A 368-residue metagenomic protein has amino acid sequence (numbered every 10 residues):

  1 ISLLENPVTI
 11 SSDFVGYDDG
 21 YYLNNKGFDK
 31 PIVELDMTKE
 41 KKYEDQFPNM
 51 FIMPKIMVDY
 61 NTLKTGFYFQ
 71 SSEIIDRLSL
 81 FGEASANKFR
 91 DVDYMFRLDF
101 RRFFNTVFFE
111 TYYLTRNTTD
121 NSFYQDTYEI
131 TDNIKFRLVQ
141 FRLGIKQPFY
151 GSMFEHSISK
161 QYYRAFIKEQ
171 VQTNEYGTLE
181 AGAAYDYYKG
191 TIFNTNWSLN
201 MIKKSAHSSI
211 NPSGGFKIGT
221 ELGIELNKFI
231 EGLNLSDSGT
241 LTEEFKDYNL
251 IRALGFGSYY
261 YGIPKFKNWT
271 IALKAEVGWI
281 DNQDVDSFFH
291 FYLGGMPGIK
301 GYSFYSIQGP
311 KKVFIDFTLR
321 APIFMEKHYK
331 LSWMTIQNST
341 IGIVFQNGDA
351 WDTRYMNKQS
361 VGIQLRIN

Functional and structural regions predicted by a protein language model:
L4-T111, N196-S213, F229-L233, K311 (+2 more regions): Outer-membrane beta-barrel initiation region
P48-I52, N61-T65, D76-L80, V92 (+10 more regions): Outer-envelope beta-barrel architecture signal
I56-T62, E73, A84-K88, F100-F104 (+9 more regions): Transmembrane beta-strands of outer-membrane beta-barrel pores
Y68-Q70, M95-D99, R142-K146, N196-S198 (+4 more regions): Outer-membrane beta-barrel architecture
L78-F193, K265: A domain-scale signal for long, ordered structural cores in large, multidomain proteins
F109-R116, S122-Y124, T131, Y176-M334: C-terminal outer-membrane beta-barrel translocator/porin domains of Gram-negative envelope proteins and their
I218, Y292, Q337-W351: Catalytic-site beta-strand/loop segments enriched in glycine and acidic/polar residues
T353-N368: C-terminal beta-signal and terminal closure region of outer-membrane beta-barrel proteins
